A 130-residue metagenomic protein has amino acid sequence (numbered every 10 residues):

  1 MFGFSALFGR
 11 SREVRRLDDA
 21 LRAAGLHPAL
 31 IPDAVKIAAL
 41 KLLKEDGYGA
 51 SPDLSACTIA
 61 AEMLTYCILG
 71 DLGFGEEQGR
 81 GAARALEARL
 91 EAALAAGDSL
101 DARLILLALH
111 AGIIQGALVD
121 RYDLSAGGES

Functional and structural regions predicted by a protein language model:
M1, G25-H27, G47, G73 (+3 more regions): Short, flexible coil/linker elements and helix-boundary hinge sites characteristic of intrinsically disordered
M1-R15: Short acidic, low-complexity intrinsically disordered linear motifs used for protein-protein interactions
S11, H27, P32, D98-S99: Intrinsically disordered, low-complexity coil/linker segments enriched for acidic/polar and small residues
R15-H27: Charged, amphipathic alpha-helical linkers/stalks
L21-R22, A56, L104, A126: Low-complexity, compositionally biased segments
P28-A88: Amphipathic alpha-helical interaction modules
A82-S130: Amphipathic alpha-helical binding modules
